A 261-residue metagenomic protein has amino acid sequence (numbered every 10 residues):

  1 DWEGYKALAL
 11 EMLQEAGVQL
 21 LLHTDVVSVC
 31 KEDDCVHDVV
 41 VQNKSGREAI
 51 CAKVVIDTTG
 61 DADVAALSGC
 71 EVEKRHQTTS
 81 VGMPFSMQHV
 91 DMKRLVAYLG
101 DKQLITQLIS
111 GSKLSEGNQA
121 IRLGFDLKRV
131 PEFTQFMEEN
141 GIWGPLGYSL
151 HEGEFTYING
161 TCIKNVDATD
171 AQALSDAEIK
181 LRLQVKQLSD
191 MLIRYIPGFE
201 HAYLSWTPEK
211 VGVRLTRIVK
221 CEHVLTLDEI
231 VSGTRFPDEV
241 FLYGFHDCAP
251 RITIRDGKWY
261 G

Functional and structural regions predicted by a protein language model:
D1-S28, E32, D101, S110-K113: Conserved N-terminal/central alpha/beta ligand/cofactor-binding core
H23, C35, Q42-N43, R47-V54 (+1 more regions): Flavin (FAD/FMN)-binding glycine-rich loop and adjacent Rossmann-like elements that form
